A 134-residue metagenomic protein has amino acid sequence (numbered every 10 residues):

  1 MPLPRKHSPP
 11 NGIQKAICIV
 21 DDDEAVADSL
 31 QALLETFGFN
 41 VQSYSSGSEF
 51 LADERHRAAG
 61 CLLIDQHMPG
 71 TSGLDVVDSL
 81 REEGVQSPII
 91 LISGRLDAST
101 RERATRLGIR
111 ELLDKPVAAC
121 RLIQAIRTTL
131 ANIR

Functional and structural regions predicted by a protein language model:
M1-C18, E24-Q31, C120-R134: Non-catalytic signal-transmission and effector/linker regions of two-component phosphorelay proteins
A27, P69, D97: The feature encodes the CheY-like receiver
S43-C61: Acidic, metal-coordinating helix/loop segments flanking the phosphotransfer/catalytic sites of two-component signaling
S45-S46, S72-D75: Acidic catalytic/metal-coordinating carboxylates
E54-R57, S79-Q86, L107: Conserved phosphotransfer cores of two-component systems
D75, L96-E111: Alpha4 helix (beta4-alpha4-beta5 surface) of REC/receiver domains from two-component response regulators
K115: A Lys-centered signature of the CheY-like receiver
